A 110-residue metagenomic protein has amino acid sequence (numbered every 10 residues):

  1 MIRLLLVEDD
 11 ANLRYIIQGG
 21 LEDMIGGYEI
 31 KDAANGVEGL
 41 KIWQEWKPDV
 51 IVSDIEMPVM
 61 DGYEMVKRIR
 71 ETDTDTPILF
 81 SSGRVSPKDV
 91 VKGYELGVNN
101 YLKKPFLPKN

Functional and structural regions predicted by a protein language model:
D10-K31: Two-component/phosphorelay signaling modules centered on CheY-like receiver
N35-E38, D61-E64: Acidic catalytic/metal-coordinating carboxylates
Q44-W46, R68-D75, L96: Conserved phosphotransfer cores of two-component systems
W46-V52: Active-site beta3 strand of CheY-like receiver
M57: Receiver (REC) domain active-site loop signature in two-component systems and cognate sites in sensor histidine kinases
K88, F106-N110: C-terminal output helix
